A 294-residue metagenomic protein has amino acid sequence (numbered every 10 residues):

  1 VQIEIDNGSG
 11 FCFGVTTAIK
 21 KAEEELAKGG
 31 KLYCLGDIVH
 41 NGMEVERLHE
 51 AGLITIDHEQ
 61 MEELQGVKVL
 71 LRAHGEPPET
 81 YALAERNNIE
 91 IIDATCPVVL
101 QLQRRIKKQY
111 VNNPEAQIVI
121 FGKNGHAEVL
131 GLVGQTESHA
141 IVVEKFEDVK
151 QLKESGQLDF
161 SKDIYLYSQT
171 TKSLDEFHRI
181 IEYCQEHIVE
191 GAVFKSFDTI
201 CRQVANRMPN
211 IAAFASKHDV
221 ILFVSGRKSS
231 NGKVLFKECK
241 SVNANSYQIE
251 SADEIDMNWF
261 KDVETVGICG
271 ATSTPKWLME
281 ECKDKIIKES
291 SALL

Functional and structural regions predicted by a protein language model:
V1-L294: The feature marks the mature, well-folded catalytic cores of soluble enzymes
